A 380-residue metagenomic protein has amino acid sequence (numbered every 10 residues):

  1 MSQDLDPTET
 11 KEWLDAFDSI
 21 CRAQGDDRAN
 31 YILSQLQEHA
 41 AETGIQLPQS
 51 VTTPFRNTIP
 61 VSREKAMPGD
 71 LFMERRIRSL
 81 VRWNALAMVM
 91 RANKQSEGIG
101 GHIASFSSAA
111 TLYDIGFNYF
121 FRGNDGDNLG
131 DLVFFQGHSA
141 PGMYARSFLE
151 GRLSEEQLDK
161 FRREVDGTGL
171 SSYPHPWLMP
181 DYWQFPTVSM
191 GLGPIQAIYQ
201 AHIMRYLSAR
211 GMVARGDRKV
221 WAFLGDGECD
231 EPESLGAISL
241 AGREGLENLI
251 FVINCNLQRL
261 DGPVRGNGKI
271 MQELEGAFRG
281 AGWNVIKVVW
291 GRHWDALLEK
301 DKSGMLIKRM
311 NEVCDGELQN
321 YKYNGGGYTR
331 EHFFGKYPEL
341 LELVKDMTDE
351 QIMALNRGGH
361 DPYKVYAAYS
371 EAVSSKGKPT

Functional and structural regions predicted by a protein language model:
D6-Q46: Amphipathic alpha-helical packing elements
A23, I99, D127-G130, G216-R218 (+3 more regions): Short, well-ordered loop/turn elements at secondary-structure boundaries
I32, E38-A41, L47-T52, R76 (+2 more regions): Long, compositionally biased, glycine/small-hydrophobic-enriched stretches that function as flexible linkers, tethers
L36, A40-I59, R63, N128 (+3 more regions): Terminal amphipathic helices with adjacent charged low-complexity linkers/tails
R63-E64, G69-V81, A85-Q95, H102-E244 (+1 more regions): Cofactor-binding active-site loop characterized by glycine-rich and histidine/acidic residues
V133-Q136, N248-N256: Short internal beta-strands
A222, F251-I253, K287: Structural beta-sheet core signal
C255-T380: Long, well-ordered, tryptophan-enriched scaffold segments
